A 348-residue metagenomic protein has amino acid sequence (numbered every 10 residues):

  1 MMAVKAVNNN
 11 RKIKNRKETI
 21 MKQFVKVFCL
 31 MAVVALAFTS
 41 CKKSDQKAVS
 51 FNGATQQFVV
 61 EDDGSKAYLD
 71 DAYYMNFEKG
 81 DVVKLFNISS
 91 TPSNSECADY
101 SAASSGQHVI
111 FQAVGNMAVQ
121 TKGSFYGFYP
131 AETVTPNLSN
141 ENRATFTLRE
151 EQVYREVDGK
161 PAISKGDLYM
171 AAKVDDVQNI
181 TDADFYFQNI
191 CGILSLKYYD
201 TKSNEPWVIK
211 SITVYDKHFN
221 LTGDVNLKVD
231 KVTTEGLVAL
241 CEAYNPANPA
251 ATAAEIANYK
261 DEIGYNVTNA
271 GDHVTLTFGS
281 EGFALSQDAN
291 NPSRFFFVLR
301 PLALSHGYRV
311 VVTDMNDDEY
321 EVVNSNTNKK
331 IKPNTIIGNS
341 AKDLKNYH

Functional and structural regions predicted by a protein language model:
M1-I20: Short, Lys/Arg-enriched N-terminal segments with co-localized hydrophobic residues within the first ~10-30 amino acids
E18-H348: Sec-type signal peptide cleavage vicinity
